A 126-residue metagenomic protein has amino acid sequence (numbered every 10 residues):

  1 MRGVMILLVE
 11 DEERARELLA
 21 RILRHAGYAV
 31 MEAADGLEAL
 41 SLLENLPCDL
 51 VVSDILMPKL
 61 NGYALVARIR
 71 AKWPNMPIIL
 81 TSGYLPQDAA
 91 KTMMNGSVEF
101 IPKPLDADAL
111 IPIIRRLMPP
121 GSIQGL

Functional and structural regions predicted by a protein language model:
M1-L7, D108-L126: Non-catalytic signal-transmission and effector/linker regions of two-component phosphorelay proteins
E12-M31: Two-component/phosphorelay signaling modules centered on CheY-like receiver
D35-E38, N61-A64: Acidic catalytic/metal-coordinating carboxylates
E44-L46, R68-N75, M93-G96: Conserved phosphotransfer cores of two-component systems
S53-D54: Active-site T/S-Asp motif of two-component receiver
M57: Receiver (REC) domain active-site loop signature in two-component systems and cognate sites in sensor histidine kinases
A64, Y84-P102, D108-P112: Alpha4 helix (beta4-alpha4-beta5 surface) of REC/receiver domains from two-component response regulators
